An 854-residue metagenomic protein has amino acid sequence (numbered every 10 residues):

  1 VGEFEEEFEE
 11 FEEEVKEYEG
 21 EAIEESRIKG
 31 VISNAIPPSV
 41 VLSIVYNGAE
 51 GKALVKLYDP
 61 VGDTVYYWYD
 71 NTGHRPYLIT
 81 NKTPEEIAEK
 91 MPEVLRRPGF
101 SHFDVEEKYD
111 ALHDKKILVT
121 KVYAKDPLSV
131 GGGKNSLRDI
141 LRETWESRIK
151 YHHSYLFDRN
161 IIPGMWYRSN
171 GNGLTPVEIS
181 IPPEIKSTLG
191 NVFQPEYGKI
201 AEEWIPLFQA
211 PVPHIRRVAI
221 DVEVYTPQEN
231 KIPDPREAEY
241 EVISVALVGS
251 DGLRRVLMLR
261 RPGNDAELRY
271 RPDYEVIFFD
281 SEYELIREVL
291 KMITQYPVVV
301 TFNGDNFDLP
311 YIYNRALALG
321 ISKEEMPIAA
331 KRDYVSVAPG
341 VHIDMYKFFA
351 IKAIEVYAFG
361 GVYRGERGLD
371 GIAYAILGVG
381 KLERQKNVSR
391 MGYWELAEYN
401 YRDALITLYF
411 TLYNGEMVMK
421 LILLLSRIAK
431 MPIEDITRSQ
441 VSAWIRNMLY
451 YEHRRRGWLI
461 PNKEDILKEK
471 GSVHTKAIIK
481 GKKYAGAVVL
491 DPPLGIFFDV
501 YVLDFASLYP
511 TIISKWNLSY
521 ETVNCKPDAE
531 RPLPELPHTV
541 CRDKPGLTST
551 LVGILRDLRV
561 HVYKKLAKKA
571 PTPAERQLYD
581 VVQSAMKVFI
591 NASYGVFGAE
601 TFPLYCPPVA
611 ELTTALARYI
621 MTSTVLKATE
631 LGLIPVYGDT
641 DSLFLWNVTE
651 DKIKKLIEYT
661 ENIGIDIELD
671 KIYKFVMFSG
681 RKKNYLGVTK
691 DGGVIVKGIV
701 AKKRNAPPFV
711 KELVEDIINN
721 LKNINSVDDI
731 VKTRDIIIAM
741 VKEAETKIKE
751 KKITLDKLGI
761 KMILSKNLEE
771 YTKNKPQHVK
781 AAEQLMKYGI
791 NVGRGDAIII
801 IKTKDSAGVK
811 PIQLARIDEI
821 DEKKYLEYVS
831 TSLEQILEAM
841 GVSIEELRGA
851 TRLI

Functional and structural regions predicted by a protein language model:
G2-E25, Y109-I215: N-terminal accessory regions of nucleic-acid-interacting proteins
G2-I23, R27, P163, Y167-S169 (+12 more regions): Common nucleic-acid-contacting/processivity interface regions adjacent to the catalytic cores of nucleic-acid enzymes
E17-P98, V192-V298, Y313: Conserved RNase H-like, two-metal-ion catalytic cores of nucleic-acid enzymes
R255-M258, N264-V276, V299, L309 (+1 more regions): Active-site-proximal helix-loop-helix substrate-binding element of RNase H-like nuclease domains
L309, M326-A338, I351-K352, L467-F597 (+1 more regions): Catalytic nucleotidyl-transfer cores of nucleotide-processing enzymes
R559, G632-W646: Catalytic palm active-site di-aspartate
L643-L656: Catalytic palm subdomain of template-directed nucleic-acid polymerases, centered on the conserved carboxylate motif
K654-I854: C-terminal, non-catalytic extensions of nucleic-acid polymerases
